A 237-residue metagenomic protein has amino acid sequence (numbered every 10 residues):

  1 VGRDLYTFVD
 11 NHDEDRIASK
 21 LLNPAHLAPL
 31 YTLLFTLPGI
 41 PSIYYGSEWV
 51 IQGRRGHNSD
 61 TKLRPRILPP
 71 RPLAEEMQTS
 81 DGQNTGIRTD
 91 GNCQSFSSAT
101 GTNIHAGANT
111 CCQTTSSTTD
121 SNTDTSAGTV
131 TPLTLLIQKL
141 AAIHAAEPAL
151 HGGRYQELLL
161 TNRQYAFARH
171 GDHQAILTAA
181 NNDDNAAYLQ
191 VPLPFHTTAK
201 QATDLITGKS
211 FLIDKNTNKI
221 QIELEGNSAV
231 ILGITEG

Functional and structural regions predicted by a protein language model:
G2-S97, G101, C111-C112, S116 (+2 more regions): Loop/helix patches that line or flank the sugar-binding groove of alpha-linked glycan CAZymes
I67-L68, Q190, K200-Q201, L212-I213 (+1 more regions): Short, intrinsically disordered/low-complexity patches at protein termini and at juxtamembrane boundaries
Q174-A175, F211, V230: Short, isolated positions in well-ordered beta-strands
T203-K219: Solvent-exposed beta-strand/loop surfaces of large extracellular or lumenal domains
D214-G237: C-terminal beta-strand-rich structural cap/linker in extracellular carbohydrate-active enzymes
